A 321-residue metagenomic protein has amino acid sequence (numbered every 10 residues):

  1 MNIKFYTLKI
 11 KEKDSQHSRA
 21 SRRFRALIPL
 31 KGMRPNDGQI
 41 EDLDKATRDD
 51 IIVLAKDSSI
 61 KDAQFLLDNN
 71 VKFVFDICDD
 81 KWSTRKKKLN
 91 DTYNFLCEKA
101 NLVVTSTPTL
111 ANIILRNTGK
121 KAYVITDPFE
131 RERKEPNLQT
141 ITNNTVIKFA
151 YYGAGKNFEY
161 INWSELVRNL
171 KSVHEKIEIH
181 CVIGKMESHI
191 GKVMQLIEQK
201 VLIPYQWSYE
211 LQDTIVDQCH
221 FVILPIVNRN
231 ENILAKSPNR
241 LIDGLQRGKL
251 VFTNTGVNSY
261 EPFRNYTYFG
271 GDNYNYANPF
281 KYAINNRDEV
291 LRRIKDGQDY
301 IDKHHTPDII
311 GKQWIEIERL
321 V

Functional and structural regions predicted by a protein language model:
F5-P35, R131-L196, K200-D217: Conserved catalytic-core segment of nucleotide-activated headgroup transferases in glycan assembly
L43-I60, V74: Short N-terminal targeting/anchoring amphipathic segment
L66-S83: Active-site proximal beta-strand in glycosyltransferases
T84, N157-I161, Y209-I215, V222-Q246 (+1 more regions): Nucleotide-sugar-dependent
T84-V103: Membrane-proximal helix-turn-helix segments that form the acceptor-binding/catalytic region of lipid-linked
N101-L115, G119-E135: Donor nucleotide-sugar binding/catalytic pocket of nucleotide-sugar-dependent glycosyltransferases
R264-Y274, Y282-R287: Conserved acidic donor-binding segment of nucleotide-sugar-dependent glycosyltransferases
N285-E318: A charged, aromatic-enriched C-terminal amphipathic alpha-helix characteristic of glycosyltransferases across folds
